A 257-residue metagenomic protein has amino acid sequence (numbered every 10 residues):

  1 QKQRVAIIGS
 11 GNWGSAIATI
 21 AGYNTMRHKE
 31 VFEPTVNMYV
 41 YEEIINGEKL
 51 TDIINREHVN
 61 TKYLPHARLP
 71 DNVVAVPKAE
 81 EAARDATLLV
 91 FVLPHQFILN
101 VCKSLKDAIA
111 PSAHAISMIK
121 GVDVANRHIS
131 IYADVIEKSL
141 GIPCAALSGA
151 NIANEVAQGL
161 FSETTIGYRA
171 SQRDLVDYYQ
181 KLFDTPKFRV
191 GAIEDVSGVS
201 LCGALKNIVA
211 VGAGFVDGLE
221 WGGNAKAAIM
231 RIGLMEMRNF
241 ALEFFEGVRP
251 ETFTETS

Functional and structural regions predicted by a protein language model:
Q1-R68, V73-P77, S104: NAD(P)+-binding Rossmann beta1-loop-alpha1 motif at the extreme N-terminus of oxidoreductases
T51, I129-A133, M230, L234: Amphipathic alpha-helical segments in well-structured domains
L69, A75, A79-R84, L88-F161 (+1 more regions): Rossmann-like NAD(P)(H) cofactor-binding subdomain of soluble oxidoreductases
F97, A108, K138-P143, F161-T252: Internal alpha-helical scaffold of NAD(P)-dependent oxidoreductase catalytic cores
F253-S257: A short beta-alpha structural unit
